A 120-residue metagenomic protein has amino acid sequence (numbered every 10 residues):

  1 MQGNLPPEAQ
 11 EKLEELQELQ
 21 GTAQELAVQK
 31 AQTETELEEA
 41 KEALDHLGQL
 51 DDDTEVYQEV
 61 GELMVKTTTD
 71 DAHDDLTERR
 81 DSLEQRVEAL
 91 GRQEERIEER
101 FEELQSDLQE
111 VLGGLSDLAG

Functional and structural regions predicted by a protein language model:
M1-G120: Acidic, polar-rich N-terminal leader regions of halophilic archaeal proteins
